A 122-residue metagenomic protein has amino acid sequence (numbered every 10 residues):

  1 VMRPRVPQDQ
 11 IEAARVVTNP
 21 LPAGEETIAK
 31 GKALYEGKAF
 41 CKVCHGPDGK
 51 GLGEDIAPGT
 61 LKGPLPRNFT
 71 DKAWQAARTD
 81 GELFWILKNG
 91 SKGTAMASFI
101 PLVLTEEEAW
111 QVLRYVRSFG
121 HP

Functional and structural regions predicted by a protein language model:
V1-M2: Bacterial Sec-dependent signal peptides at the C-terminal "C-region" and cleavage site
R5-E36: Electrostatic cytochrome c docking/interface patches
A13-V16, A39-V43, R67-D71, F84: N-terminal start-of-chain detector that recognizes signal peptides and the immediate post-cleavage beginning
E25-P47, E54-P58: Sequence/structural segment immediately N-terminal to covalent heme-attachment motifs in c-type and related
E36, F40, G46, K88-K92 (+1 more regions): Sec-exported extracytoplasmic/periplasmic mature domains
D48-G51, V103: The DNA-recognition helices of helix-turn-helix-type DNA-binding domains
G51-G53, K92: Gly/Ser/Thr-rich beta-alpha loop segments that engage phosphate groups in nucleotides
T60-R117: Extracytoplasmic electron-transfer domains, predominantly the class I c-type cytochrome c fold
